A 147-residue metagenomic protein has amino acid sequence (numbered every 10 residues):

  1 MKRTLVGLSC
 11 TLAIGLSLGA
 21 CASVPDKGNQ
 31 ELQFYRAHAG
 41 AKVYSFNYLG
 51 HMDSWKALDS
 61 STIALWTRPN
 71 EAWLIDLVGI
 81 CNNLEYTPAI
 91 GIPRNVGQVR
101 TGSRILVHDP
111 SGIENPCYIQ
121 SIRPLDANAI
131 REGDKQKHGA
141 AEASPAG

Functional and structural regions predicted by a protein language model:
M1, E31-L32, G102: General secondary-structure edge motif
M1-C10: Bacterial N-terminal signal peptides that target proteins for export
C10, M52-S54, S111: Residues embedded in well-ordered secondary-structure elements
A13, Y44-N47, E114: Structural motif
S17-A20: C-terminal motif of bacterial Sec signal peptides marking the signal peptidase cleavage site
A22-G79, N83-L84, A141-A143: N-terminal secretory signal peptides
G79-G147: Helix-rich interaction surfaces within compact, conserved domain-sized segments that mediate assembly or partner
